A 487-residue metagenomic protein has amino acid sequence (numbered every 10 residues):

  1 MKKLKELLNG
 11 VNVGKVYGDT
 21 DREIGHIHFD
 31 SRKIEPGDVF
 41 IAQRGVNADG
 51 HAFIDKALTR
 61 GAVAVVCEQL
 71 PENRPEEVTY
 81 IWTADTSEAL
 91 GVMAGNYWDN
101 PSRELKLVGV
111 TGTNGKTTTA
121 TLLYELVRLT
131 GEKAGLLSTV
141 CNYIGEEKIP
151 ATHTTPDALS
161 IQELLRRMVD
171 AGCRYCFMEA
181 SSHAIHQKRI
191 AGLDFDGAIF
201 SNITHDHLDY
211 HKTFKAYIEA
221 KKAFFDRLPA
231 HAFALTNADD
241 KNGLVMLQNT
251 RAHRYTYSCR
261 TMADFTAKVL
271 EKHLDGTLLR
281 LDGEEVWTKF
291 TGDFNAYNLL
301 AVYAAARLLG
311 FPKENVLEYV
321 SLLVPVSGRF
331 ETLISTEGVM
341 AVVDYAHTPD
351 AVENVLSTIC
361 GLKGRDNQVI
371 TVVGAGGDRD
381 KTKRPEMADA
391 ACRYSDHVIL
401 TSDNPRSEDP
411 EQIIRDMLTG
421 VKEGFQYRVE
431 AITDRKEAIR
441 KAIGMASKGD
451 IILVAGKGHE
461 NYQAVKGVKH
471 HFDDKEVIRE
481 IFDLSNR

Functional and structural regions predicted by a protein language model:
M1-K15, P36-V39, A52, R251 (+3 more regions): ATP-dependent carboxylate-amine ligase
M1-V92, K241, T266-V269, E285 (+4 more regions): N-terminal leader/targeting and accessory segments in enzymes
L8, L90-A238, N242-T250, D282 (+2 more regions): Phosphate-binding loop of NTP-binding sites
G14, E76-A84, I149-T152, R251-S258: Active-site regions of enzymes building and remodeling cell-envelope glycoconjugates
V39, A64, G197, F233 (+2 more regions): Well-ordered beta-strand positions
T59, V63-Q69, A234-A238, I370-V373 (+1 more regions): Short internal beta-strands
C67-L70, A180, N202, A238 (+2 more regions): Short secondary-structure boundary segments
P71-E76, H186, F195-A341, D366 (+1 more regions): Acidic, Mg2+-coordinating active-site environments of NTP-dependent enzymes
